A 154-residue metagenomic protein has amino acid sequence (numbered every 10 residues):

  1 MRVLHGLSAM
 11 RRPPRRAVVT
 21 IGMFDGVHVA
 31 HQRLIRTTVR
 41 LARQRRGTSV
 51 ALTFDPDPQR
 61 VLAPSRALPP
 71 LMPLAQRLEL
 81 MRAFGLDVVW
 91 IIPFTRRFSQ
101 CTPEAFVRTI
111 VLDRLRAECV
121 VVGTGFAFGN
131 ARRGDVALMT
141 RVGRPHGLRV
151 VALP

Functional and structural regions predicted by a protein language model:
M1-P154: Nucleotidyltransferase catalytic core that binds NTPs
